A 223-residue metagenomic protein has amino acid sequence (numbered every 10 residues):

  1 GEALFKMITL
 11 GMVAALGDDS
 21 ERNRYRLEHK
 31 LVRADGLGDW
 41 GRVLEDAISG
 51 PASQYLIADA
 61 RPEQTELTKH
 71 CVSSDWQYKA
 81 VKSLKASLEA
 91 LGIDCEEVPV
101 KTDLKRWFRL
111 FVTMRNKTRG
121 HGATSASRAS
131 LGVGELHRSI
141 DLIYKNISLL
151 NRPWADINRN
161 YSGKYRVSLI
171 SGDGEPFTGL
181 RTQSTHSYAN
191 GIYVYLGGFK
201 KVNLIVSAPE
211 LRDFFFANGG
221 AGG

Functional and structural regions predicted by a protein language model:
G1-D19, H137: Short, hydrophobic, well-ordered secondary-structure elements
F5, R24, Q77, V81-L84 (+1 more regions): Short amphipathic alpha-helical segments that mediate assembly, nucleic-acid/protein binding, or membrane association
M12-Q77: Helix-loop junctions and short alpha-helical segments
G38-D39, P51, Y55, L91 (+4 more regions): Short, flexible helical or helix-coil boundary motifs
R42, K82, A86-A90, N190 (+1 more regions): Polar/charged alpha-helical tracts
S49-S53, I57-S130: Histidine-centered, metal-coordinating catalytic motifs and their short helical/loop contexts
E96-G223: Polyanionic, low-complexity intrinsically disordered segments
